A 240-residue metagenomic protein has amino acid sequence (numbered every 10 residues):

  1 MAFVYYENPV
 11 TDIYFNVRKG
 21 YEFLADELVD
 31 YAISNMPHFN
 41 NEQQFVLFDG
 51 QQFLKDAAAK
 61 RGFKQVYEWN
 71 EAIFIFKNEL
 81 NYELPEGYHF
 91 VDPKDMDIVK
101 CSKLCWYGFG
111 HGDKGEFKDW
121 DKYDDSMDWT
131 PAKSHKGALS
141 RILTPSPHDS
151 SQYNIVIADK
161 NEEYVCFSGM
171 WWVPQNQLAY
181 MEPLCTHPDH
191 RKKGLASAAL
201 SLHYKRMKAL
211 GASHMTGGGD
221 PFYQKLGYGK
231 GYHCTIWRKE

Functional and structural regions predicted by a protein language model:
M1-A2, Y67, C166, A196 (+1 more regions): A structural microfeature
M1-H38, K160, Y164-E182, H187: Conserved donor-binding loop and adjoining core beta-sheet/short helix segment in diverse acyl/aminoacyl transferases
E7-T11, K19-G87, C234-E240: Acyl-donor-binding surface of acyltransferase catalytic domains
E22-S34, T186-P188, K192-A209, K225: Conserved acetyl-CoA-binding loop-helix of GNAT-fold acetyltransferases
Q43-L47, M181, H214-G219: Conserved hydrophobic beta-strand within the GNAT/NAT acetyltransferase core sheet that lines the active-site cleft
V46-F48, F76-K77, D113, W172 (+1 more regions): Long, contiguous binding/interaction regions
D56-A58, Y223-Q224, Y228: Conserved active-site tyrosine of GNAT-family acetyltransferases
L80, L84-Q175: Flexible, substrate/cofactor-facing loop regions flanked by secondary structure within enzyme catalytic domains
